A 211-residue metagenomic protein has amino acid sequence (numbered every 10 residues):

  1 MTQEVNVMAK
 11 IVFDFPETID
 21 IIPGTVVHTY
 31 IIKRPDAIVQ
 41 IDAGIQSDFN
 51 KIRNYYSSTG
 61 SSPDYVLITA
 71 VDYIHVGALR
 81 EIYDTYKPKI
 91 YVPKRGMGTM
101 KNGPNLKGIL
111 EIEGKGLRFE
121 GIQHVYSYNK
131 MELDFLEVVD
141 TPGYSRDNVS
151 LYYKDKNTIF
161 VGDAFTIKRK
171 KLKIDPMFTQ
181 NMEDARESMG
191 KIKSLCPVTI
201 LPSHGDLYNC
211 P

Functional and structural regions predicted by a protein language model:
E4-S58, S150-D163: Conserved beta-strand hairpin/beta-sheet module of binuclear metal-dependent hydrolase folds, prominently
V39-D42, S62-I68, V138-D140: Short catalytic-loop micro-motif centered on adjacent basic/acidic residues
V39-I41, L67, I90, T158-F160 (+1 more regions): Residue-level marker for buried hydrophobic side chains located in beta-strands that build the well-ordered beta-sheet
I45-Q46, K94-G98, A164-T166: Short, acidic/turn-prone active-site loops that include or flank metal/cofactor- and phosphate-binding residues
S57-S127: Active-site HxH/HxHxD metal-binding segment of metal-dependent hydrolases
S58-S61, M131-D134, Y153-K154, L195: Glycine-rich phosphate-binding loop signature in dinucleotide/nucleotide-binding domains
G116-S145, V149: Internal catalytic-core helix/loop-beta-alpha segment that presents or stabilizes conserved functional determinants
D140-P142, R146-P211: Metallo-beta-lactamase
